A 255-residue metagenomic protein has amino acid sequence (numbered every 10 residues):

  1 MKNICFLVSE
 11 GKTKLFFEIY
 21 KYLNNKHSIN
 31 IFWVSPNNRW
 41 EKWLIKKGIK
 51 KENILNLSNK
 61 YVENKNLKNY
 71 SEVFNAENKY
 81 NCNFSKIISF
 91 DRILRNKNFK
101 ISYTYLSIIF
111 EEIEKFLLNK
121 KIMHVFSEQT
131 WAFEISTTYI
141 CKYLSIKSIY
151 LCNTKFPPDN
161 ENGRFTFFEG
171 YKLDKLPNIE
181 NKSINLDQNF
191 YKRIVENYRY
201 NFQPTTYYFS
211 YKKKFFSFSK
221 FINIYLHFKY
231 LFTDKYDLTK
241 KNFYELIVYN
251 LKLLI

Functional and structural regions predicted by a protein language model:
M1-K12, F126: Nucleotide-activated donor-dependent transferases that construct or modify glycoconjugates
S9, T130, N153-K155: Histidine-centered beta-alpha loop that forms part of the nucleotide-sugar donor binding/catalytic region in diverse
E10-K26, Y139: Histidine-anchored nucleotide/phosphate-binding helix
K21-Y22, K26-I113, L118, T154-L254: Conserved N-terminal ligand/cofactor-binding loop architecture of enzyme catalytic domains
F116-W131: Short N-terminal targeting/anchoring amphipathic segment
T130-Y139: An aromatic- and histidine-rich active-site surface loop
L144-K147: A short helix->loop->beta-strand "cap" motif at the edges of active sites that frequently abuts
I149-L151: Short hydrophobic alpha-helical runs that function as membrane-insertion/retention elements
